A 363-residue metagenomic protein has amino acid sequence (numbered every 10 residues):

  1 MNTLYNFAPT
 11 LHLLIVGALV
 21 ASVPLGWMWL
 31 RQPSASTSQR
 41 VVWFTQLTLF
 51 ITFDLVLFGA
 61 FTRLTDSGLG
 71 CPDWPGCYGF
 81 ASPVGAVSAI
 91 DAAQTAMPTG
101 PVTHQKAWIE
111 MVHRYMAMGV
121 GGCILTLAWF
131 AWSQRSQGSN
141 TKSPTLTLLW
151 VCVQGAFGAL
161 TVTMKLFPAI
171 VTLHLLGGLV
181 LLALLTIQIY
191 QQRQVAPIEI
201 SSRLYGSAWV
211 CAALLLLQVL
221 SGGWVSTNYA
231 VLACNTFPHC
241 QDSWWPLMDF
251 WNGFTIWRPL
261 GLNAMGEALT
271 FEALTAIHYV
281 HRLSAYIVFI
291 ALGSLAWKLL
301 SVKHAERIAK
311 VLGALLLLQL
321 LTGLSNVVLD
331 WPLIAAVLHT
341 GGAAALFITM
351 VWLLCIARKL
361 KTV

Functional and structural regions predicted by a protein language model:
M1-A35: Transmembrane alpha-helices
N2-Y5, F58-C71, C152-L175, W224-T236 (+1 more regions): Interfacial helix-loop-helix junctions of multi-pass membrane proteins
A8-V16, A107-T126, P168-L181, A276-S294 (+1 more regions): Membrane-interface loop-to-helix entry segments
A21-R31, A128-W129, T186-I189, A296-W297 (+1 more regions): Alpha-helical transmembrane segments
F44-D66, A213-V225: N-terminal signal-anchor transmembrane alpha helix
S67-E110, V231-F271: Extracytosolic (periplasmic/ER-lumenal) interhelical loops and adjacent juxtamembrane/interface segments of multi-pass
W129-T145, S202, A296-L312: Membrane-interface helix-loop-helix junctions at transmembrane boundaries of multi-pass membrane enzymes, predominantly
L184-S207, I348-V363: A juxtamembrane structural motif centered on a specific transmembrane helix
